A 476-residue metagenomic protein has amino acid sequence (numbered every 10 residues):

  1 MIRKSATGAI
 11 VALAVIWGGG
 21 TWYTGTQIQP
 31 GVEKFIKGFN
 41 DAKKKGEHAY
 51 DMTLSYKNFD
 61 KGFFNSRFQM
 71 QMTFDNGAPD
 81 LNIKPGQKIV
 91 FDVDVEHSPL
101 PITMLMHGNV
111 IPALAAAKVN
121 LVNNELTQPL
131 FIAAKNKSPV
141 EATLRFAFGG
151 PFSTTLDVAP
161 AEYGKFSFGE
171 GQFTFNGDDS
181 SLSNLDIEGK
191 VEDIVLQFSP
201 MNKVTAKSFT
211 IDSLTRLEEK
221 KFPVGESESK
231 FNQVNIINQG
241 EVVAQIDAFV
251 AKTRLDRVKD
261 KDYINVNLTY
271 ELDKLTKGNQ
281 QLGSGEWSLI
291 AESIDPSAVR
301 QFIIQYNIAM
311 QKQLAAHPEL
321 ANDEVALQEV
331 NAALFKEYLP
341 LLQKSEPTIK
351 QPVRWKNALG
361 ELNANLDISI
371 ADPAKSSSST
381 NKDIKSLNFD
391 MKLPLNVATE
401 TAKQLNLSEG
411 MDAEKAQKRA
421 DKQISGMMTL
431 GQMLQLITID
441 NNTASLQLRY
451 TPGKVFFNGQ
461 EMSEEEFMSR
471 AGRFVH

Functional and structural regions predicted by a protein language model:
R3-G8, V15-H476: Glycine-rich, small/hydroxylated-residue low-complexity segments
